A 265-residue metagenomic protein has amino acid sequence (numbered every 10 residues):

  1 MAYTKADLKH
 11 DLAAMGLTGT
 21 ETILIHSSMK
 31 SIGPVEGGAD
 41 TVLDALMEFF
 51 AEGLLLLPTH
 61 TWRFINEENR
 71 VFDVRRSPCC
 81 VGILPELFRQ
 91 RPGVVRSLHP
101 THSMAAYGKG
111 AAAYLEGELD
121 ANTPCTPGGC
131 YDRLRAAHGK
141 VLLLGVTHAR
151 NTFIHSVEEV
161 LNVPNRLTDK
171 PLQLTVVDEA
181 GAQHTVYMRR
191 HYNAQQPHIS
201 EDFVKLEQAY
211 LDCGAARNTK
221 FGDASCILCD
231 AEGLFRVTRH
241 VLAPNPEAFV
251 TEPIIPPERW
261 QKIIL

Functional and structural regions predicted by a protein language model:
Y3-H10: N-terminal basic/disordered segments at the start of proteins
K5, A39-L43, V81: Amphipathic alpha-helical segments in well-structured domains
L12-T22, R135-A136: Glycine-rich phosphate/diphosphate-binding loops that line cofactor/substrate pockets in enzymes
T18-N69: N-terminal active-site beta-alpha-beta segment that forms phosphate/nucleotide-binding and substrate-recognition loops
D40-V42, V157-N162: Short, solvent-exposed amphipathic alpha-helical segments in soluble enzyme and RNA/protein-processing domains
E52, P164-P197: Short, flexible loop segments at boundaries between secondary-structure elements
N66-S156: Internal, conserved structured core segments that host functional sites
R189-L265: Acidic/aromatic/glycine-rich contiguous surface patches that form carbohydrate-binding/processing clefts and analogous
